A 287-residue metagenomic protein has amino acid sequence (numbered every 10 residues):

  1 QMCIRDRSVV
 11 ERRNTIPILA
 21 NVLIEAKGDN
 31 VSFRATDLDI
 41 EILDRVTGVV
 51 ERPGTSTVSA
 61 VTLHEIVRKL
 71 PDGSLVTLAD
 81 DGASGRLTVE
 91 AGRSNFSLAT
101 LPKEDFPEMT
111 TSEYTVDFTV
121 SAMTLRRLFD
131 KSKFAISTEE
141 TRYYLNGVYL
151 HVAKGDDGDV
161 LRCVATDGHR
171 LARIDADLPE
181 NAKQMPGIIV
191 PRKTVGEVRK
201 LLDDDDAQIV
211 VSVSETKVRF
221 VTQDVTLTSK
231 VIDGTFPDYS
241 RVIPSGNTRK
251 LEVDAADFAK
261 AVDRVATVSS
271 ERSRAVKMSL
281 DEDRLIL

Functional and structural regions predicted by a protein language model:
Q1, R5-L287: Structural preference for solvent-exposed beta-strand-turn elements and adjacent flexible terminal/loop segments within
